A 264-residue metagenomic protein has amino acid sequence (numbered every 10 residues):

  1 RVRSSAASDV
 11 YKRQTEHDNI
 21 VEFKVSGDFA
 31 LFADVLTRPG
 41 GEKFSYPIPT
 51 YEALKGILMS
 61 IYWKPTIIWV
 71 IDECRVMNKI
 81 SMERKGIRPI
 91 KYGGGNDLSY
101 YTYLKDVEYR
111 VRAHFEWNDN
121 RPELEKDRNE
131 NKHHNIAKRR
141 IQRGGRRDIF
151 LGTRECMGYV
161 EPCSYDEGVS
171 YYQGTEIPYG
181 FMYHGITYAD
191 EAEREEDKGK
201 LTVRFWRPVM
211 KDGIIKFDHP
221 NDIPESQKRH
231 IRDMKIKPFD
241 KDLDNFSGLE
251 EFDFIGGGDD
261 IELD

Functional and structural regions predicted by a protein language model:
R1-Y11: Single conserved hydrophobic/aromatic residue that forms the stacking wall/gate of nucleotide- or nucleobase-binding
K12-G41, I215: N-terminal, Lys/Arg- and Ser/Thr-rich interaction peptides
I20, I71, D106-R110: Extracellular structured ligand-interaction cores
V25-F29, N78, V111-D119: Beta-strand elements of well-folded, non-transmembrane domains
G40-P47, Y100: Short histidine-centered catalytic/ligand-binding loop motif
F44-R84: Glycine/small-residue-rich interface belts in oligomeric ring/scaffold proteins and their assembly partners
I80-G94: Charged, often glycine-rich, active-site loop that binds/positions anionic groups
P89, N96-D264: Internal, well-folded beta-alpha domain core
